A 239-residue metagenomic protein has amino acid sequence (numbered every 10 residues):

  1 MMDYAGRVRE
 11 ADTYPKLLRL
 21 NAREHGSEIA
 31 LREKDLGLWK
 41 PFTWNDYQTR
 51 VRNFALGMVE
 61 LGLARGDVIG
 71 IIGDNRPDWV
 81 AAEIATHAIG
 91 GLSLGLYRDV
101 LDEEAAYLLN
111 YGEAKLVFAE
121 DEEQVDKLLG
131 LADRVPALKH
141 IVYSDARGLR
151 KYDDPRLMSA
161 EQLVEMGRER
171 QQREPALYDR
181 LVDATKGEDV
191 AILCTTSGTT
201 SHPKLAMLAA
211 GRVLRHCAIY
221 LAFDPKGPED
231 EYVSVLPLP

Functional and structural regions predicted by a protein language model:
M1-Y14: Flexible, non-catalytic linker and terminal segments flanking ANL/adenylate-forming cores
L17-F42, G148-L149: AMP-dependent adenylate-forming
S27-I29, M158-T195, H202, P225-E231: Conserved pre-ATP/AMP-binding loop-to-beta segment of ANL
A30-I84, L101-A106, S159-V164, L208-G211: Conserved AMP-binding/adenylate-forming core of the ANL superfamily
P41-N45, D183, A191-R215: Conserved AMP-binding A3 loop
V51-R52, A206-G227: Conserved structural elements of the adenylate-forming
L61, A88-M166: Structural core segment of the AMP-binding/adenylate-forming
G73-R76, Y97, V235-P239: Conserved AMP-binding
